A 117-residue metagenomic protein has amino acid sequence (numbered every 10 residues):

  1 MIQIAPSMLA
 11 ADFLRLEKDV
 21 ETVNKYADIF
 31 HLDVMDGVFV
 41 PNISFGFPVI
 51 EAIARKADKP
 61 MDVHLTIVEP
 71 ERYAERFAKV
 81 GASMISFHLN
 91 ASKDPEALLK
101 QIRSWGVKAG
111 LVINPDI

Functional and structural regions predicted by a protein language model:
M1-V23: N-terminal pre-domain/capping segments
Q3-S7, F30-L32, M61-L65, S83-F87 (+1 more regions): Hydrophobic faces of well-ordered beta-strands that scaffold small-molecule active sites in alpha/beta enzyme cores
D12-R15, A27, K56, R72-Y73 (+1 more regions): Conserved anion-binding
L16, V23, L32-D33, F77: Conserved, mostly hydrophobic/aromatic
F30-G46: Glycine-rich, proline-tolerant flexible connector loops at the mouths of alpha/beta enzymes
A52-E69, N90: A short, conserved beta-to-alpha structural element at the edge of catalytic cores that scaffolds binding
